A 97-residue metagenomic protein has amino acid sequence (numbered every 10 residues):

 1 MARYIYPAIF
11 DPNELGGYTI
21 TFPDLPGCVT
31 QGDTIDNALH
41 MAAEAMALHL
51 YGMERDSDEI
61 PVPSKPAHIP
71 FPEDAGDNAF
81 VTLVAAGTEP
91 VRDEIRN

Functional and structural regions predicted by a protein language model:
M1-G16, T21: N-terminal segment of the canonical double-stranded RNA-binding domain
M1-Y6, A43-N97: Short, charged, surface-exposed hinge/linker loops at domain edges that act as mobile lids or interdomain connectors
I9-F10, L25, L50: Exposed boundary/loop context
P12, D24, A86-P90: Non-catalytic surface loops within mature trypsin-like serine protease
Y18, T30, R92-E94: Short acidic, gly/pro-rich beta-turn/loop elements at beta-sheet edges and active-site/ligand-binding grooves
F22-L25, A43: ATP/adenylate-binding site constellation spanning eukaryotic-like Ser/Thr protein kinases, ABC-transporter
P26-N37: A short, exposed loop/beta-hairpin motif centered on an aromatic-Gly-Thr core
H40: Aromatic- and charge-enriched surface segment that lines or borders ligand/interaction sites
